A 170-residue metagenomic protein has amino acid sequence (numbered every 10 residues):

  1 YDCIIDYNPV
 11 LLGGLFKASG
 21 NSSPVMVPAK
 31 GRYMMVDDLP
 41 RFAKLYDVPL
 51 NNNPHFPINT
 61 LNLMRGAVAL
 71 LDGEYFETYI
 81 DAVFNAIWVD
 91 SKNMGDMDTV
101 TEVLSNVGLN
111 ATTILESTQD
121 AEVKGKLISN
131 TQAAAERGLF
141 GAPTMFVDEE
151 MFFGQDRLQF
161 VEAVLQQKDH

Functional and structural regions predicted by a protein language model:
Y1-D90: Structural alpha/beta surface segment adjacent to cysteine/selenocysteine redox centers across thiol/disulfide enzymes
Y1-N8, A82-H170: C-terminal cap of thioredoxin/glutaredoxin-like
